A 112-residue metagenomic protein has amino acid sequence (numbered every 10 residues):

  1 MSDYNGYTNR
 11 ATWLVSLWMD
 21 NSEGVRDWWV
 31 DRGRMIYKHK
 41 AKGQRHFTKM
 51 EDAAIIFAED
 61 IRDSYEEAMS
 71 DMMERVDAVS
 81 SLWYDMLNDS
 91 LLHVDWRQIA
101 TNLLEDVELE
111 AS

Functional and structural regions predicted by a protein language model:
M1-S112: Acidic interaction surfaces
